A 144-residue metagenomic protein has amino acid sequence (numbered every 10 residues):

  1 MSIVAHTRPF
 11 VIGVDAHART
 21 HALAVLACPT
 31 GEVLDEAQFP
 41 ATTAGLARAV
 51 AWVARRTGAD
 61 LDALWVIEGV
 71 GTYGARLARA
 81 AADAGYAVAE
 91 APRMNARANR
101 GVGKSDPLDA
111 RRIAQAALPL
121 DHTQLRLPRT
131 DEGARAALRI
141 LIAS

Functional and structural regions predicted by a protein language model:
M1-S144: Phosphate- and other anionic-substrate recognition elements at nucleic-acid/protein interfaces
